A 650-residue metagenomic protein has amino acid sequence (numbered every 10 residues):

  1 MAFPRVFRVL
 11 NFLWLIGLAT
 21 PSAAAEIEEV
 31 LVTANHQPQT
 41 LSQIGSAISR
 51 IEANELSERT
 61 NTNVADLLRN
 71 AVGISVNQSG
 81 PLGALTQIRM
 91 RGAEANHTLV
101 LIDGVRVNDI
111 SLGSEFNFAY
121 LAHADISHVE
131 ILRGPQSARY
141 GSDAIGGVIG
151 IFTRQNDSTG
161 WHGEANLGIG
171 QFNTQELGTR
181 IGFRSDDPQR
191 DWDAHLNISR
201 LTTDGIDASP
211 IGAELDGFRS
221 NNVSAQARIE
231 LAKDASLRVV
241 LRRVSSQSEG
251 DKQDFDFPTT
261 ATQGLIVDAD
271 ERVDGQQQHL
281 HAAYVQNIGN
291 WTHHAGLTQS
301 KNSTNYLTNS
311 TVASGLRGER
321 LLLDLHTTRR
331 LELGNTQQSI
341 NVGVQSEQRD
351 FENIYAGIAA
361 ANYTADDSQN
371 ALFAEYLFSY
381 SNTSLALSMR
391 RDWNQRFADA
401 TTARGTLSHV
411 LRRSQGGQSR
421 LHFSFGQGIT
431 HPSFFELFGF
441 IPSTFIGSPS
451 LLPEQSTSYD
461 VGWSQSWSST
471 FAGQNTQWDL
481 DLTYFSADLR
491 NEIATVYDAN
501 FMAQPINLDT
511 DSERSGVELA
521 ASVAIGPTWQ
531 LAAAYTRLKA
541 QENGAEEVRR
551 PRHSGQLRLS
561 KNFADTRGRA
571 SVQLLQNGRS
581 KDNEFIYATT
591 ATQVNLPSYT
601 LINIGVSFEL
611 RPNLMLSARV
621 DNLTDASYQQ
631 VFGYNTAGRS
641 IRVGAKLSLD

Functional and structural regions predicted by a protein language model:
V64-L67, T86-R89, T98-L101, F116-A122 (+3 more regions): N-terminal periplasmic accessory domains that precede and gate Gram-negative outer-membrane beta-barrel machines
R106-R133, S448: Short acidic/polar hinge/loop motifs at secondary-structure boundaries that mediate gating or recognition
S137, G150, S158-G160, N166-G168 (+2 more regions): Periplasmic-side early beta-strands and strand-to-turn transitions of outer-membrane beta-barrels
I181-D186, N197, E230, T327 (+4 more regions): Conserved C-terminal beta-signal and adjacent last beta-strands/turns of outer-membrane beta-barrel proteins
W192, L196, Q286-T308, D350-F351 (+5 more regions): Membrane-embedded beta-barrel scaffold of Gram-negative outer-membrane proteins
R228-S246, E271-T402, T406, R412-R413 (+2 more regions): Face-selective signature of the C-terminal outer-membrane beta-barrel domain
S245-Q247, Q253-A261, D350, N362-Y363 (+5 more regions): Surface-exposed extracellular loop regions of Gram-negative outer-membrane beta-barrel proteins, predominantly
F378-L385, L480, F485-D488, N507-F585 (+2 more regions): Gram-negative outer-membrane beta-barrel transporters
